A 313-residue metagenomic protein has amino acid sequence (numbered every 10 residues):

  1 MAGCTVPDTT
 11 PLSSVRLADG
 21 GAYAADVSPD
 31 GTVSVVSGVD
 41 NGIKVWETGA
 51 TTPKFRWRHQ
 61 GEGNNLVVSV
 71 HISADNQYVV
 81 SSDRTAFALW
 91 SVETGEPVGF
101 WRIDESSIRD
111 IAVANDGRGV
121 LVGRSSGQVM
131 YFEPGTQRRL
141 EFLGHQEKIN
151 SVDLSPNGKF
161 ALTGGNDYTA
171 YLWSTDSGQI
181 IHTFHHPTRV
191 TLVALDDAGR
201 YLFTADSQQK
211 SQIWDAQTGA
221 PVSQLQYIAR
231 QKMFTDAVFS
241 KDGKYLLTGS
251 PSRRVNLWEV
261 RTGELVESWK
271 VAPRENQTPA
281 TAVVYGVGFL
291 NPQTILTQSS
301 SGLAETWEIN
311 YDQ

Functional and structural regions predicted by a protein language model:
M1-Q313: WD40-repeat beta-propeller superdomains and closely related acidic/aromatic-rich repeat-like regions
